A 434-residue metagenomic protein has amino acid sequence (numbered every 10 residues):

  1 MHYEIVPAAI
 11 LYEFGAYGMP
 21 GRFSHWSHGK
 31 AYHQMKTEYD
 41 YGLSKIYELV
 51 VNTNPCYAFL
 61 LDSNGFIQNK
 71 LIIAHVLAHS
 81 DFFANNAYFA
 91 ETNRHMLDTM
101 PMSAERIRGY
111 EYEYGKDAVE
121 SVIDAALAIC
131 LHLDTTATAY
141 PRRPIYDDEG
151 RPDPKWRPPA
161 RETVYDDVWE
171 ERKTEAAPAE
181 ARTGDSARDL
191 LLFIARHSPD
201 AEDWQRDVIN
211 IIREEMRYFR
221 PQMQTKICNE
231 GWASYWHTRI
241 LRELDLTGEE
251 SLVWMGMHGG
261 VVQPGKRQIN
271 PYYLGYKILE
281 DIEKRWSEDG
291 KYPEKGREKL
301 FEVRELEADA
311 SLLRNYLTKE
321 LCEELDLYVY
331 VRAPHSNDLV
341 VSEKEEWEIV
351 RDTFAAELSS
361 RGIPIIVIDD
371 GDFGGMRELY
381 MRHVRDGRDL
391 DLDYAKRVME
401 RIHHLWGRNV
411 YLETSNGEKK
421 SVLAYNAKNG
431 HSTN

Functional and structural regions predicted by a protein language model:
M1-C56, D166-A201, V422-A424: Auxiliary, metal-adjacent structural segments of Zn-dependent hydrolase domains
M35, P55-I72, R220-T225: Short pre-active-site segment immediately N-terminal to the catalytic Zn-binding motif
C56, I240-L241, R385-R388: Short, glycine-/Ser/Thr-/acidic-enriched flexible segments
S63, I67, E250-N434: Non-catalytic terminal regions of proteins
I72, V76, S80-D81, Y235: Catalytic glutamate of the conserved HExxH
F83-D148, E230, S234-G248, G260-P271: Post-HExxH zinc-binding segment in Zn-dependent metallohydrolases
R108, A125-A201, Y272, Y276-E346: Well-ordered beta-sheet/strand-loop patches within structured domains
P178-Y276: Long, internal scaffold/assembly segments composed of regular secondary structure
